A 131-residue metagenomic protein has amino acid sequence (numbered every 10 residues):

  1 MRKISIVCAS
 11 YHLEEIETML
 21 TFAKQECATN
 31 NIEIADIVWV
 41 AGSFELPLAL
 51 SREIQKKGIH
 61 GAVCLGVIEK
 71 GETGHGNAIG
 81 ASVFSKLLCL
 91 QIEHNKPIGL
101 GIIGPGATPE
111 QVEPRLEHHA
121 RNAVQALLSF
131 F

Functional and structural regions predicted by a protein language model:
R2-W39: Glycine-rich phosphate/diphosphate-binding loop of Rossmann-like nucleotide-binding domains
S10-Y11, V67-I68, I103-G106: Short, ordered loop/turn segments at secondary-structure junctions
E26-N30, E53-K57, K86, L90-H94 (+1 more regions): Change "in soluble alpha/beta enzymes" to "in soluble alpha/beta proteins
D36-F44, G104: Short beta->alpha junction loops
A49-K86: Glycine-rich phosphate-binding loop
I79-G104, N122: Short, acidic/small-residue loops that bind anionic groups at enzyme active sites
I98, P105-H118: Phosphate-binding/catalytic loops
E117-F131: A charged, well-structured terminal subsegment
